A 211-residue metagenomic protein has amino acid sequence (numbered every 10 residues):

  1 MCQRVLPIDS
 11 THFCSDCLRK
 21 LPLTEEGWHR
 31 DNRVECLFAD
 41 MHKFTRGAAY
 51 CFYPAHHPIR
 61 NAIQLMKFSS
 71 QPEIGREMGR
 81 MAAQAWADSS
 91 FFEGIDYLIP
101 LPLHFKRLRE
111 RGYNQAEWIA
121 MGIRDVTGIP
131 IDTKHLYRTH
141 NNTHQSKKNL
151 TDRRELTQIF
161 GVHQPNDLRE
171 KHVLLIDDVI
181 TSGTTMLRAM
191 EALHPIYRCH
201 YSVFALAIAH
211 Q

Functional and structural regions predicted by a protein language model:
M1-Q211: Glycine-rich phosphate/pyrophosphate-handling loop used in enzymes and phosphotransfer proteins
